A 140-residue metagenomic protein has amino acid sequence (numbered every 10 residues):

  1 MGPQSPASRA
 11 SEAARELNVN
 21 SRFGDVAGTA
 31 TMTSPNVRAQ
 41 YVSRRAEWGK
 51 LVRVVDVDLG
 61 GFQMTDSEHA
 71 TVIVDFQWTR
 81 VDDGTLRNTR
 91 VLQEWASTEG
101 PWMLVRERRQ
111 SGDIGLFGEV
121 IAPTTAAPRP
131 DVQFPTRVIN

Functional and structural regions predicted by a protein language model:
M1-P3: N-terminal Sec signal peptide cleavage junction
S5-A13, V19-I73: Short solvent-exposed beta->alpha transition segments
D58-F62, R90-W95: Hydrophobic/aromatic beta-strand elements that line small-molecule binding cavities or substrate pockets in beta-rich
S67, D75-T79, L92, A96-G100 (+1 more regions): Solvent-exposed coil/turn segments that connect beta secondary-structure elements in extracytoplasmic/periplasmic
W78-R87: Short, cysteine-centered beta-strand-loop-beta hairpins and adjacent loop/turn segments enriched in charged/polar
T89, M103-N140: Low-complexity, intrinsically disordered terminal/linker segments enriched in charged and Gly/Pro repeats
